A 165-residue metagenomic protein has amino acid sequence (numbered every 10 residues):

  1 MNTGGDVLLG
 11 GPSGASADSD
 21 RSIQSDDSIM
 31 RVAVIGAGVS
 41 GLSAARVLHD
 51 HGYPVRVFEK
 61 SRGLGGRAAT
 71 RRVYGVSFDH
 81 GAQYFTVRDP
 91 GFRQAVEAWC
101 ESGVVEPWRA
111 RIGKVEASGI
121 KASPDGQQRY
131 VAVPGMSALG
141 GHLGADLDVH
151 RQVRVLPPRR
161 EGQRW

Functional and structural regions predicted by a protein language model:
M1-V32: Extreme N-terminal leader/targeting segments of oxidoreductases
R31-V57: N-terminal Rossmann-like FAD-binding beta1-loop-alpha1 element of flavoenzymes
V39-G41, E59, F85, L143: Generic structural signal for small/hydrophobic residues in well-ordered secondary structure, especially within
H49-R72: Glycine-rich FAD pyrophosphate-binding loop
T70-I112: N-terminal FAD cofactor-binding segment of flavoenzymes
Y84-R88, I120-H142: Short beta-strand to alpha-helix junction loop
L143-H150: A structural motif corresponding to the C-terminal end of an alpha-helix and its immediate exit/capping segment
R151-W165: A conserved short coil-to-beta-strand element within the FAD-binding core of flavoproteins
